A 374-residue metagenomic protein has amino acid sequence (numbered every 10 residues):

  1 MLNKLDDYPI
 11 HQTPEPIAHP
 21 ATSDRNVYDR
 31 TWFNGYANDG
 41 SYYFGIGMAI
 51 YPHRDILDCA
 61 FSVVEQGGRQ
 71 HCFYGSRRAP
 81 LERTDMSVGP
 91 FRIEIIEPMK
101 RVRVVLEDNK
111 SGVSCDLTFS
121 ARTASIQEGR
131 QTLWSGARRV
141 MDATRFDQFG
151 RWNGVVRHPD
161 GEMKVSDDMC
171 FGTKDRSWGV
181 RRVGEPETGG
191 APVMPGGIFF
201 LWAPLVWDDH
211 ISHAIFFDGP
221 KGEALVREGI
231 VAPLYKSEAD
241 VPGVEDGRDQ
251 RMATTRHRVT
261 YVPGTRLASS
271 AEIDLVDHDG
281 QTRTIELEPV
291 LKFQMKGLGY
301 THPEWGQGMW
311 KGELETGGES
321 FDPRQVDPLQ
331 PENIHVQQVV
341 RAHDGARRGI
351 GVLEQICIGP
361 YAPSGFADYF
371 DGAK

Functional and structural regions predicted by a protein language model:
M1-K374: Structured soluble/peripheral alpha/beta segments that form catalytic or ligand/cofactor-binding pockets
